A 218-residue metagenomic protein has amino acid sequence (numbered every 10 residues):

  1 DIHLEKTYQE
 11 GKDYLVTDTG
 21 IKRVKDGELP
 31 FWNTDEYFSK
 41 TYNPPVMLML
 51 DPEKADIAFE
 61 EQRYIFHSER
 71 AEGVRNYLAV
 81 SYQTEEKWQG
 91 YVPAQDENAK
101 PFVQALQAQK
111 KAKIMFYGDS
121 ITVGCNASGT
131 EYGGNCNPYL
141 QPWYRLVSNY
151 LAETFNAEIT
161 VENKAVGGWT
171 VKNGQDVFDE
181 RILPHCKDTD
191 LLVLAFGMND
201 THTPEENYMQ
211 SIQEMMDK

Functional and structural regions predicted by a protein language model:
I2-A94: Surface-exposed interaction regions enriched in Ser/Thr/Asp/Glu that occur as long low-complexity tracts or repetitive
Y8-E10, P142, T170, P204: Helix N-cap and loop-to-helix transition residues
D56-E60, V92-D96, L140-Q141, V171-K172 (+1 more regions): A short linear-motif detector with a strong N-terminal bias
L78, L192-L194: Receiver (REC) domain switch-region micro-motif
T84-N163, V177-D188, L192: Serine-esterase "nucleophile elbow" of acetyl-processing enzymes
V166-T189, D200-Q213: Catalytic-core regions of hydrolytic enzymes
G197: Flexible loop residues that form catalytic and substrate-binding hotspots at small-molecule/glycan-binding clefts
M216-K218: Surface-exposed amphipathic alpha-helices with a cationic face
